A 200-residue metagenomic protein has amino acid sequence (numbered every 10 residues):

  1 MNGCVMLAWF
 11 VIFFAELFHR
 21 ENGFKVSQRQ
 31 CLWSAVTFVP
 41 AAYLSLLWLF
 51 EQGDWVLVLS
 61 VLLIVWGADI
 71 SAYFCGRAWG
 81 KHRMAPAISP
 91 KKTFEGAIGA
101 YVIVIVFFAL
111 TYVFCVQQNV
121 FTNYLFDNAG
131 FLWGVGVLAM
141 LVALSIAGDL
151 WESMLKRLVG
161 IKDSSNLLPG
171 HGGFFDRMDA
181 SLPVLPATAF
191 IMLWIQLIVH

Functional and structural regions predicted by a protein language model:
M1-M140: Membrane-embedded alpha-helical bundles of polytopic integral membrane proteins
W55, M84, S164, V199-H200: Secondary-structure boundary/capping residues
V65-K81, A85-P86, F94-E95, A143-L185: Acidic (Asp/Glu-rich) catalytic motifs at the cytosolic membrane interface
I105-V106, V184-A187: Short, charged low-complexity intrinsically disordered segments located at boundaries of structured domains
V113, F190-H200: Juxtamembrane boundary at the C-terminal end of a transmembrane helix
V120-N128, H171-G173, M178, L197-I198: Short, conserved aromatic-histidine micro-motifs
